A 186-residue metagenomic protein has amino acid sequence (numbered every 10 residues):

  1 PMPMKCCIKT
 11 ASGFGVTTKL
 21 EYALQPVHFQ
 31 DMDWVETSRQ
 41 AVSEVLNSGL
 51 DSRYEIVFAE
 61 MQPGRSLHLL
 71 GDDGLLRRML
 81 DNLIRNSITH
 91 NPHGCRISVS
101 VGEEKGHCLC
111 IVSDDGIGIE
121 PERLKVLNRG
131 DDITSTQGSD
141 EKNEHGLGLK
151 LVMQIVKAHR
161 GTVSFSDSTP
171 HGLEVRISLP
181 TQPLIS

Functional and structural regions predicted by a protein language model:
Y22-V27, S66-G71: Conserved micro-motifs of the catalytic ATP-binding
S48-E60: Short conserved segments within the C-terminal catalytic ATPase subdomain
S87-I88: Short helix-loop "hinge" at the ATP-lid/N-box region of the Bergerat-fold HATPase_c
R96-G106: Short beta-strand/loop element within the Bergerat-fold HATPase_c
D114: Acidic ATP/Mg2+-coordinating residue in the GHKL
G118-V126: Short helix N-cap motif at coil->helix boundaries in the Bergerat
